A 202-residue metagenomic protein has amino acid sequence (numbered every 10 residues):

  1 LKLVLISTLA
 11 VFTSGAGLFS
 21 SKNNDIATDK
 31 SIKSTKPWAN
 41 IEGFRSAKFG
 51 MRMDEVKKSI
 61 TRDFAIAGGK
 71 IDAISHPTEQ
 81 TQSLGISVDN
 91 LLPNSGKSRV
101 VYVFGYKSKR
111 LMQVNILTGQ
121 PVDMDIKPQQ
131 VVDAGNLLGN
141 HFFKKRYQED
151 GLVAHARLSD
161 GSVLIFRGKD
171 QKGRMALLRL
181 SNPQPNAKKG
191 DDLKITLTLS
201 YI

Functional and structural regions predicted by a protein language model:
V4-F12: Bacterial N-terminal signal peptides
G17-D72, Q113-I202: Non-cytosolic coordination micro-motifs
S59-S95: Short N-terminal edge-element motif at the start of the domain
L92-G96, V122-D125: Short, cysteine-centered beta-strand-loop-beta hairpins and adjacent loop/turn segments enriched in charged/polar
N94-K97, Q171-G173: Glycine-centered tight beta-turn/hairpin loop motif at sheet-sheet or coil-to-beta transitions
V100-G105: Hydrophobic/aromatic beta-strand elements that line small-molecule binding cavities or substrate pockets in beta-rich
